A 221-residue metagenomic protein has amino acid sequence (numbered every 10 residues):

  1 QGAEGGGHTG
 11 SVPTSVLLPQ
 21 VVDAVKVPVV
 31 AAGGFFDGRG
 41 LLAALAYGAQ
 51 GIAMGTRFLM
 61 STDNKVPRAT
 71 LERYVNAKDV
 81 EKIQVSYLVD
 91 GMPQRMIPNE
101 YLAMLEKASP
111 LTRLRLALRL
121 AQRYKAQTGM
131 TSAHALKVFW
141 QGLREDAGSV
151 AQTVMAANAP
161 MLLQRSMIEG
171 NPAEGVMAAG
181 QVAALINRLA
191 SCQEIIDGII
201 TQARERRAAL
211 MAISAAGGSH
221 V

Functional and structural regions predicted by a protein language model:
Q1-G2, T56: Short secondary-structure boundary segments
G5: Active-site loop signature of alpha/beta-hydrolase-fold enzymes
H8-V25, F36-V221: Conserved active-site-proximal phosphate/metal-binding subdomains
